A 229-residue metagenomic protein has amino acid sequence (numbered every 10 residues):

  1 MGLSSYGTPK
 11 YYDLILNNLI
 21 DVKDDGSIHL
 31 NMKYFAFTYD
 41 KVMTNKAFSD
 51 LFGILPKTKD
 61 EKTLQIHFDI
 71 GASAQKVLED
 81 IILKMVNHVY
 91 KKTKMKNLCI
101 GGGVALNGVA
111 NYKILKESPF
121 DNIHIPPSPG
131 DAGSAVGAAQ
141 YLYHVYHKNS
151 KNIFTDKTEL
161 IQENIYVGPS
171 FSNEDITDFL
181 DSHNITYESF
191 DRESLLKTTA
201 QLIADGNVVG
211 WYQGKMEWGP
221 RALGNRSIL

Functional and structural regions predicted by a protein language model:
M1-L229: Short acidic/glycine-rich loops and adjacent helix/strand connectors that line catalytic pockets where negatively
